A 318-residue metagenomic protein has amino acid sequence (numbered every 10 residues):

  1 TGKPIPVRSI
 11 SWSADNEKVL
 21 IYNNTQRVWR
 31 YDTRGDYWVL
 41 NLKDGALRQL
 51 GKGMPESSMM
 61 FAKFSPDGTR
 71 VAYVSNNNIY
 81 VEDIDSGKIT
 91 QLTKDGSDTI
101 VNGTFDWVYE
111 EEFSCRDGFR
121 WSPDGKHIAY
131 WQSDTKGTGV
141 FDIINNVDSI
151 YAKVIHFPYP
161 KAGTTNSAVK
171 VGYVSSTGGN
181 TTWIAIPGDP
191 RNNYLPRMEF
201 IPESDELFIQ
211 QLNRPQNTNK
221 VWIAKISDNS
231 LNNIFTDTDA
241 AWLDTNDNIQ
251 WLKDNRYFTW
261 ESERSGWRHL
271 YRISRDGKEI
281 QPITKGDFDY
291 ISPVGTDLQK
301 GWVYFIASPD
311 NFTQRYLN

Functional and structural regions predicted by a protein language model:
T1-N318: Beta-propeller folds
